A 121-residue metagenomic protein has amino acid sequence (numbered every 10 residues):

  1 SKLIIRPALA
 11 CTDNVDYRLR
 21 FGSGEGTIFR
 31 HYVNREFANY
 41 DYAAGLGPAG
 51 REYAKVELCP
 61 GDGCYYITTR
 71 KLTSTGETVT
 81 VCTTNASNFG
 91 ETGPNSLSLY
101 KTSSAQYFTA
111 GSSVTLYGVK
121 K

Functional and structural regions predicted by a protein language model:
S1-K121: Surface-exposed molecular-recognition determinants
